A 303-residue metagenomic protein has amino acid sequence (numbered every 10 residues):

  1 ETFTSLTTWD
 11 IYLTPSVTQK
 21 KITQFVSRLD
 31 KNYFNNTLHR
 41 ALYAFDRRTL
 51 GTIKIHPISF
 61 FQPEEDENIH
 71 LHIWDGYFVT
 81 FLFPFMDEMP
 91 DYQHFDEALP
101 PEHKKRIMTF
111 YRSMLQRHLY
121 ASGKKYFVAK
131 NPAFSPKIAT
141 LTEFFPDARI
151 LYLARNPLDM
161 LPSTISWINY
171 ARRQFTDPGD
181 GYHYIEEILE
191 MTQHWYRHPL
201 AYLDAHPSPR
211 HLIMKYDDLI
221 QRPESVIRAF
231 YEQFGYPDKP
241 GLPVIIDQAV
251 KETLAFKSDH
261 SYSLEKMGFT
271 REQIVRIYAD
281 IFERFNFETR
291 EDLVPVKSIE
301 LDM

Functional and structural regions predicted by a protein language model:
E1-T2: Glycine-rich phosphate-binding P-loop
S5, I150, H211-I213: Conserved beta-strand scaffold positions in the cores of enzyme catalytic domains, especially in NTP/NDP-utilizing
L6, V128-P132, Y216: Short His-Asn-centered micro-motif
W9-P15, I299-M303: Catalytic cores of glycan-processing enzymes that make or break glycosidic bonds
D10-T14, Y77-F78, A133-P136, N156-M160 (+2 more regions): Short, solvent-exposed loop/turn segments at secondary-structure junctions
I11-F127: PAPS-dependent sulfation machinery
Q93-M108, L119-S122, Y126, T164-M303: PAPS-dependent sulfotransferases, especially Golgi type II membrane carbohydrate sulfotransferases
K130, L141-S166: Conserved phosphate-donor/acceptor-positioning beta-strand/loop module used by diverse small-molecule
